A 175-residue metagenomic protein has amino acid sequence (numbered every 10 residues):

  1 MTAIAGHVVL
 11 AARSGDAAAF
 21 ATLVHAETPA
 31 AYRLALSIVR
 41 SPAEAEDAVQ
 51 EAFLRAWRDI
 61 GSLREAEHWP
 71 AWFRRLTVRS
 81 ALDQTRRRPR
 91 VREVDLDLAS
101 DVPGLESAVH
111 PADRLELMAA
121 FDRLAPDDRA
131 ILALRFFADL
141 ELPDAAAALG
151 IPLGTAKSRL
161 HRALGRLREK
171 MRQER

Functional and structural regions predicted by a protein language model:
T2-A5, D83, R90-R114, A119: Internal acidic/polar
A3, V9-R33, R129: A short, charge-rich alpha-helical start-of-domain segment used by transcription regulators
H7-A11, E116-A125: Short amphipathic alpha-helical boundary/capping segments
L10-S14, R40-P42, E51-H68, R87-P89 (+1 more regions): Sigma70-family region 2
V24-P42, D59, F121, K170-Q173: Amphipathic, Lys/Arg- and hydrophobic-enriched alpha-helical face
R33, D47-L54, R58, E67-R79: Structural recognition of an alpha-helix C-terminal capping motif at a helix-to-coil junction
A43, D122-A130, A138-T155, R166-K170: Helix-turn-helix DNA-binding module
R58-E65, R75-L96, H110, R162 (+1 more regions): Arg/Lys-rich amphipathic alpha helix in sigma70-family domain 2
